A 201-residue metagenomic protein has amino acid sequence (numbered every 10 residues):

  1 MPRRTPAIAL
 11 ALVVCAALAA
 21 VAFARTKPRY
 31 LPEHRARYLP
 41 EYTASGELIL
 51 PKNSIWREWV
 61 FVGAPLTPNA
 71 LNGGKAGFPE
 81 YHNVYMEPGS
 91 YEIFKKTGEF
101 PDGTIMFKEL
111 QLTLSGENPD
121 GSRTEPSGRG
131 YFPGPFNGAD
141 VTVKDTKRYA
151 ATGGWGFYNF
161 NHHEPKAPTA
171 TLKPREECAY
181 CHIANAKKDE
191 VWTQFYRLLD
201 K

Functional and structural regions predicted by a protein language model:
M1-A11: Bacterial N-terminal signal peptides that target proteins for export
P6, A16, L48, P65 (+4 more regions): Compositionally biased, intrinsically disordered low-complexity regions
A9-A19: Bacterial N-terminal signal peptides
A22-T26: Boundary at the C-terminal end of the N-terminal hydrophobic targeting segment
K27-H34, S45, I55-E58, P68 (+2 more regions): Sequence context surrounding c-type heme c attachment/ligation sites in exported
P32-E99: N-terminal secretory signal peptides
